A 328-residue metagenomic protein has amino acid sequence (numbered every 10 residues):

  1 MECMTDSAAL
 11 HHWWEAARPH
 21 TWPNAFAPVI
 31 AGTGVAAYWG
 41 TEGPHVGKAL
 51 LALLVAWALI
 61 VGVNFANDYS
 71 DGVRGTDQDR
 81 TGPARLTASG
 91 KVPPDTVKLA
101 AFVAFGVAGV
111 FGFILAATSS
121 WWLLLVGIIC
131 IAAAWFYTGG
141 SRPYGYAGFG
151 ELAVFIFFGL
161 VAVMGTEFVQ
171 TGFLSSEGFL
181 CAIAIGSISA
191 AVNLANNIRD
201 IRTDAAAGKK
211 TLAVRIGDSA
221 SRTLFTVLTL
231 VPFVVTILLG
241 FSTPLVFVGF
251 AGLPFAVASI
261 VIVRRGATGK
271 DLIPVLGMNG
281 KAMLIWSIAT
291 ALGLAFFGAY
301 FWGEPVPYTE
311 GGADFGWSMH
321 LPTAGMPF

Functional and structural regions predicted by a protein language model:
E2-G47, L51, R142: Topogenic membrane-insertion module of multi-pass membrane proteins
D6, A84-F173: Intramembrane alpha-helical segments
P23-G32, L86, L152-E167, I185 (+2 more regions): Small-residue-rich segments of transmembrane alpha-helices in multi-pass membrane proteins, especially helix faces
V29-I30, T41-N67, L124-W135, S175-A195: Membrane-embedded alpha-helical segments that form the functional core of polytopic membrane enzymes, especially those
A58-T81, A190-A213: Acidic (Asp/Glu-rich) catalytic motifs at the cytosolic membrane interface
R80-W121, K209-P244, G280-A289: Multi-pass membrane catalytic core of lipid/isoprenoid biosynthesis enzymes
V154-I201, A207, S219-R222: Functional transmembrane core segments of multi-pass inner-membrane proteins
F241-W302: Extended hydrophobic alpha-helices typical of membrane-associated regions
